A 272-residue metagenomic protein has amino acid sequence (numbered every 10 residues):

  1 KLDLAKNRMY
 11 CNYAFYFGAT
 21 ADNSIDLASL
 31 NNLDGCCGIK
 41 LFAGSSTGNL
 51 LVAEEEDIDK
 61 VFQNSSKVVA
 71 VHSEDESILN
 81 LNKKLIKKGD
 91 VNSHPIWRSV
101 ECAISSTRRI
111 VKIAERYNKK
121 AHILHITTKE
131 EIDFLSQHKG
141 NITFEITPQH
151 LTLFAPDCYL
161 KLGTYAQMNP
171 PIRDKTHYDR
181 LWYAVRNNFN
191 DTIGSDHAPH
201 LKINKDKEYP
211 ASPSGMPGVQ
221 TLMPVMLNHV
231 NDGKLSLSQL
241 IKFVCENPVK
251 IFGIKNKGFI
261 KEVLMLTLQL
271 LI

Functional and structural regions predicted by a protein language model:
K1-C11, I58-V71, Q220-V225: Alpha-helix-loop-beta-strand connector modules within alpha/beta enzyme cores
L4-I25, F42-T47: Metal-cofactor-binding active-site regions of metalloenzymes
A5-C11, R116-Y117, K139-N141, D232-L235: Short helix-capping segments at alpha-helix termini
A14-F17, K40, G194, L270: Residues embedded in well-ordered beta-strands within globular domains across many folds
I25-L41, G48-I193: Histidine/acidic residue-rich metal-binding segments in metalloenzymes
V91-N118, N187-I193, A198-L271: His/Asp/Glu-enriched, well-ordered alpha-helical/loop segment that forms or immediately abuts the divalent-metal
